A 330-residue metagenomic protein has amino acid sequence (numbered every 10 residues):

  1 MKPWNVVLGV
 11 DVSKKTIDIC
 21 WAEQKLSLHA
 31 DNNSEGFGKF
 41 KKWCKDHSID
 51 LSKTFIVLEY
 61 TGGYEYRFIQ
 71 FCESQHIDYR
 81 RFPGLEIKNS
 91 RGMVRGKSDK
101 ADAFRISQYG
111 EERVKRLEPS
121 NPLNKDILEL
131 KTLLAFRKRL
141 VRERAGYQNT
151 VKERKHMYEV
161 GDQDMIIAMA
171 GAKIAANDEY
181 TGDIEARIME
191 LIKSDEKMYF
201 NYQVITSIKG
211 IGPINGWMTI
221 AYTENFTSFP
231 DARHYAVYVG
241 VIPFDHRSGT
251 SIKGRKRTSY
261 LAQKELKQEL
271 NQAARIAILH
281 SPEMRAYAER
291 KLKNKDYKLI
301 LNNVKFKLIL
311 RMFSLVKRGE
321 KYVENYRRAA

Functional and structural regions predicted by a protein language model:
K2-A22, I106: Gly/Thr-rich phosphate-binding beta-strand-loop-beta motif of the actin/hexokinase/Hsp70
Q24-D50, F55: Nucleic-acid-processing active sites and adjacent nucleic-acid-binding tracks, predominantly divalent metal-dependent
S52-Y64: Short glycine-rich phosphate-binding loop at a beta-alpha junction
Y79, G84-V204: Long, charge-rich intrinsically disordered scaffolds of nucleic-acid metabolism proteins
D99-G110, E269, A273, L308 (+1 more regions): Stable alpha-helical structural segments in soluble proteins, enriched in small hydrophobic residues
R113-E118, E224-S228, I276-E283, R311-E324: Short helix-capping/linker segments at secondary-structure and domain boundaries
S207, P213, T219-L299: Phosphate-backbone recognition surface of nucleic-acid-processing proteins
A288-A330: Low-complexity, acidic/Ser/Thr- and charged residue-rich accessory regions of DNA metabolism proteins
